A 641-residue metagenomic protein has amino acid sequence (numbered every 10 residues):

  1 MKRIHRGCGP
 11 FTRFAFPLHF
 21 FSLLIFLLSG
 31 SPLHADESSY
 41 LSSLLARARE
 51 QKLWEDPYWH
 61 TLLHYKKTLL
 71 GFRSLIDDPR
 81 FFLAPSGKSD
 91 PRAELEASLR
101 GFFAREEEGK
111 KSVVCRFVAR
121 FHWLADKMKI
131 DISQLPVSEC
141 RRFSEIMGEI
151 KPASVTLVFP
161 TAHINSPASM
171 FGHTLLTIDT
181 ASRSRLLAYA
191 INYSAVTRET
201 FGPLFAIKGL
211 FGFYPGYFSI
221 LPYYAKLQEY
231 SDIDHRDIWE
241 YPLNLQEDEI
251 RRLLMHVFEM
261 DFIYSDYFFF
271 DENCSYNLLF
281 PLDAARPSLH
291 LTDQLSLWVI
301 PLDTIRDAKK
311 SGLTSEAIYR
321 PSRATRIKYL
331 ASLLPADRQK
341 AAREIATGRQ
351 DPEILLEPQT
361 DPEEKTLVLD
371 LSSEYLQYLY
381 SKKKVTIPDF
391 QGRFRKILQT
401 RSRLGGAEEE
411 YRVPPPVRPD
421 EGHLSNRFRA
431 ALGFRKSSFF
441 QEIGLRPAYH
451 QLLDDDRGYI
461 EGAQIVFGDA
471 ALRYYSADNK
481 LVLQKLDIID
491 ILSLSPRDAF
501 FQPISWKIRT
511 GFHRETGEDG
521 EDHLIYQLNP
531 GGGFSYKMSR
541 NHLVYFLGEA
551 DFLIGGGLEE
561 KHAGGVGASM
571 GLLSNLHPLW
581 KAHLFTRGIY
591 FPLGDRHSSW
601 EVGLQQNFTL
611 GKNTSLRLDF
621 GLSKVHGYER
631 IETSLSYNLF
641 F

Functional and structural regions predicted by a protein language model:
D36-L210, P358-L492, G531, S574: N-terminal accessory segments that precede or flank the first globular/catalytic domain
Y224-W298, F552-G555, V625: Active-site nucleophile-His-acid catalytic modules used for acyl/amide transfer and hydrolysis across diverse enzymes
D303-I387: Long, charge-rich alpha-helical interaction segments
E421-H423, K436-F440, A463-I465, A477-L483 (+6 more regions): Transmembrane beta-barrel outer-membrane domains
N426-A430, I443, V466-G468, Q502-T510 (+7 more regions): Transmembrane beta-strands of outer-membrane beta-barrel proteins
L432-S438, Y449-Q451, D469-D478, D490-L494 (+7 more regions): Transmembrane beta-strands of outer-membrane beta-barrel pores
L445, E629-F641: Outer-membrane beta-barrel "beta-signal"
Q451-G458, S493-F501, K537-Y545, L576-L584 (+2 more regions): Repeated loop/turn-to-beta-strand initiation elements of outer-membrane beta-barrel proteins
